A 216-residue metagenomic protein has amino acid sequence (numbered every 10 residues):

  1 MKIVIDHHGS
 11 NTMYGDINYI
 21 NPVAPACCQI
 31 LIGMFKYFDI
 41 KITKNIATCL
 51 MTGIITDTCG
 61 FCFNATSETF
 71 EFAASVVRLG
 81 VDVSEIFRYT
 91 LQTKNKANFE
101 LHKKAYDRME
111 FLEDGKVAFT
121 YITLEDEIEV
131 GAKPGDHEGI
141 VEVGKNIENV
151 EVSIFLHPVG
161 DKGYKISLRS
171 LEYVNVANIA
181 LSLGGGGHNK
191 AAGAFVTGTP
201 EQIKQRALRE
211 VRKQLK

Functional and structural regions predicted by a protein language model:
I3-I5, I17-I20, A118, I154-L156: Hydrophobic/aromatic beta-strand patches that form the interior of the parallel beta-sheet core in alpha/beta enzyme
D6-H7, G187: Short, small-residue-rich loop/turn micro-motifs
H7-A73: Short alpha-helices
T56-S182, G187-K216: Hydrophobic helix-and-loop "lid/oligomerization" segment in the mid-to-C-terminal part of catalytic domains
